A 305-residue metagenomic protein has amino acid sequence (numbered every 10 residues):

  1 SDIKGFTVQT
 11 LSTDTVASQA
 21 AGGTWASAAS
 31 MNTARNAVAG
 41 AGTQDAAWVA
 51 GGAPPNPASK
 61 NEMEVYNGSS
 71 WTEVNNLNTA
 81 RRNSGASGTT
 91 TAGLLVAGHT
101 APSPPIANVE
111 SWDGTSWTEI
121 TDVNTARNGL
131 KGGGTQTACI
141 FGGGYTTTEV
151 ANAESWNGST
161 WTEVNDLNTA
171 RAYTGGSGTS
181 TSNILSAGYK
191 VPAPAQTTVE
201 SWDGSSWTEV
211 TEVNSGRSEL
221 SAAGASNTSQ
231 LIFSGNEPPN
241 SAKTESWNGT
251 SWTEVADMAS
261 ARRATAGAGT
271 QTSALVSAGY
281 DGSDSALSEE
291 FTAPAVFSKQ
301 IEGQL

Functional and structural regions predicted by a protein language model:
S1-L305: Polar, enzyme-active/binding microenvironments
